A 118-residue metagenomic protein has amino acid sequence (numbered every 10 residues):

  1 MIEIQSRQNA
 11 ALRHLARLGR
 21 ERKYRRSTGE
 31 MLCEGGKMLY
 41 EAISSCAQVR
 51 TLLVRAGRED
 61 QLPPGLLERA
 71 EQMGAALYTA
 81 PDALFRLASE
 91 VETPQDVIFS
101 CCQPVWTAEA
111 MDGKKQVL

Functional and structural regions predicted by a protein language model:
M1-L67: Boundary-proximal intrinsically disordered activation/regulatory segments immediately upstream of a helical core
I2, S44, E59, Q72 (+2 more regions): RNA substrate-binding interface of SAM-dependent RNA methyltransferases
Q5, G19, C33-G36, P63 (+4 more regions): Functionally constrained cores in energy, signaling, and assembly domains
E30, R50-L52, A76-Y78, D96-F99 (+1 more regions): Structural motif
L66-E90: A glycine-rich helix N-cap at a beta->alpha junction
V91-Q95: Ordered, amphipathic secondary-structure segments that act as subunit-interaction surfaces in large macromolecular
